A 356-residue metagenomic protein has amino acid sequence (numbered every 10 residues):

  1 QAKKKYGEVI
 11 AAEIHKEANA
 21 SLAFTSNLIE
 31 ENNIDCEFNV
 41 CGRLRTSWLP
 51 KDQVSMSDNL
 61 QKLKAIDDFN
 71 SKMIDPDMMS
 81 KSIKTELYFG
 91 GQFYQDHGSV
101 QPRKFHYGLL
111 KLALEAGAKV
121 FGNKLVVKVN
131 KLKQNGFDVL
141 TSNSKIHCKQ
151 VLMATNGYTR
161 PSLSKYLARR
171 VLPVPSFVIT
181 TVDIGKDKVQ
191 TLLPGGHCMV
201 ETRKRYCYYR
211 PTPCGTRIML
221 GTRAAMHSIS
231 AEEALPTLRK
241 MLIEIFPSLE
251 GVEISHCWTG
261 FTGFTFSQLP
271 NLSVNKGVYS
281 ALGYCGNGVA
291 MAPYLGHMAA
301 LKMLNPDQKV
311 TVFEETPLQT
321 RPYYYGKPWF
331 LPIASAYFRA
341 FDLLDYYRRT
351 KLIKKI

Functional and structural regions predicted by a protein language model:
Q1-A2, S26-G108: Flavin (FAD/FMN) cofactor-binding and adjacent substrate-gating region of FAD-dependent oxidoreductase domains
Q1-K16: Glycine-rich active-site loop/strand segments that organize a redox cofactor
A23, E31-N39, V126, S144-K276 (+1 more regions): Active-site substrate-recognition segment that forms the wall of the catalytic cavity or substrate channel
L49-S57, N135, G263-N271: Short glycine/threonine-rich loop-to-helix capping motif typified by GTGT followed within a few residues by an Asp-Pro
V54, D58-K62, E86-Q150: Helical element adjacent to the flavin cofactor pocket in flavoenzyme catalytic cores
K72-D75, K119-F121, S255-C257: General small-molecule cofactor/ligand-binding pocket signal
S228-L344: C-terminal catalytic lobe of FAD-dependent flavoproteins
D342-I356: Short linear elements at protein peripheries
